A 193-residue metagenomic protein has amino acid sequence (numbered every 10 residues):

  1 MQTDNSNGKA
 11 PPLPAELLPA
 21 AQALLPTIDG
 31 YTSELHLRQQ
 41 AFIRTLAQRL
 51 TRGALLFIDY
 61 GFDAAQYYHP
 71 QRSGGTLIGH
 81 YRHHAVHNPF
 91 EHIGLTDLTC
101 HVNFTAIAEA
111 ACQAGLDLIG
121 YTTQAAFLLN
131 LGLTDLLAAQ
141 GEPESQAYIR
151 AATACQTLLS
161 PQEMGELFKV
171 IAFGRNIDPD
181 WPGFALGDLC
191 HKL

Functional and structural regions predicted by a protein language model:
M1-L17: Short phosphate-coordinating micro-motif centered on Lys-Gly-acidic
E16-L193: Long, Lys/Arg- and hydrophobic-enriched amphipathic alpha-helices
